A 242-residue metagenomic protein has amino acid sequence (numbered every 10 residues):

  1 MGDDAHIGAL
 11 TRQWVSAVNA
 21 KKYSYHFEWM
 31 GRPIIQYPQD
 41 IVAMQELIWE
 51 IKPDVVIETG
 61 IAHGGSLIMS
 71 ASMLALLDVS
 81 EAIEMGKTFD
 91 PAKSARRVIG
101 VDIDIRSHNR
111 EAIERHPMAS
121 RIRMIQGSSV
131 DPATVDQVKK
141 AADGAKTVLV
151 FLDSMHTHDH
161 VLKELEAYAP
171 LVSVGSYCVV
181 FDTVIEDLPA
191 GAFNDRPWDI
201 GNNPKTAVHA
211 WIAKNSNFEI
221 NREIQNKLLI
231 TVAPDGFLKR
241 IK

Functional and structural regions predicted by a protein language model:
M1-V42: Mobile, glycine- and charge-enriched loop segments and immediately flanking short secondary-structure elements within
M30-R32, I41-K242: S-adenosylmethionine/decaboxylated-SAM
